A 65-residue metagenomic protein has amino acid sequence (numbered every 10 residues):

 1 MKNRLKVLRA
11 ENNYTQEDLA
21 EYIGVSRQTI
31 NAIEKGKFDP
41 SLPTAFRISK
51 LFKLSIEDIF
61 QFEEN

Functional and structural regions predicted by a protein language model:
N3-D18, Y22: Short basic helix-loop element that most often maps to the first helix and adjoining turn of HTH DNA-binding modules
E17, Q28, E57: Residues within helix-turn-helix
V25-F38: Recognition helix of helix-turn-helix/homeodomain-like DNA-binding domains that insert into the DNA major groove
T44-D58: DNA major-groove recognition helix of helix-turn-helix/homeodomain DNA-binding modules
F60-N65: Short, charged recognition helix plus adjacent turn of helix-turn-helix-like nucleic-acid-binding domains
